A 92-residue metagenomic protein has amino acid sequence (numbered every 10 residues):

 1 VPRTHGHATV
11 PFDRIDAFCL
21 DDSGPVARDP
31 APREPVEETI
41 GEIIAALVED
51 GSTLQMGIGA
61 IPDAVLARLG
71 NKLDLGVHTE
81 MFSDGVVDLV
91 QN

Functional and structural regions predicted by a protein language model:
V1-N92: Conserved phosphate- and dinucleotide-binding cores of soluble alpha/beta proteins, encompassing both enzyme active
